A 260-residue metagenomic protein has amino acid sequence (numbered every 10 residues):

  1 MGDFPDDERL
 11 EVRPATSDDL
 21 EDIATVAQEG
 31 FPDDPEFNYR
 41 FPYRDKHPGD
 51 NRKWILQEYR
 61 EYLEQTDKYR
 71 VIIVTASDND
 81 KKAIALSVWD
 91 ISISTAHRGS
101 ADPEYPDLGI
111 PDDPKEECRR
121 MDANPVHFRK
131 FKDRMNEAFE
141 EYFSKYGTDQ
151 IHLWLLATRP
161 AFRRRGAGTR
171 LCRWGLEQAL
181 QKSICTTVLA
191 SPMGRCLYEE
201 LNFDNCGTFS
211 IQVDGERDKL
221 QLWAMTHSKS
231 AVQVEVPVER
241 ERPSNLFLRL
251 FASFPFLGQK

Functional and structural regions predicted by a protein language model:
E11-T25: A short beta-loop-alpha structural element at the N-terminal edge of CoA-dependent acyl/N-acetyltransferase catalytic
T25-K46, Y62: Helix-loop element at the rim of GNAT/NAT acetyltransferase active sites that forms part of the acceptor-substrate
K46, N51-I73, A85, S94-H97 (+2 more regions): A short helix-loop-beta-strand connector motif used in the catalytic cores of GNAT acetyltransferases and, in some
D80-R159, R163, Q212-K219, A231-K260: Conserved acyl-donor/pantetheine-binding loop and adjacent beta-alpha core of acyl/acetyltransferases and related
Q150-I151, Q178-A190: Conserved GNAT acetyl-CoA-binding A-motif
L155-T158, R164-E177: Conserved acetyl-CoA-binding loop-helix of GNAT-fold acetyltransferases
R165, T169, Q181-S183, P192-F209: Conserved active-site alpha-helix within GNAT-family acetyltransferase domains
D204-A224: Conserved catalytic-core motifs of GNAT/GCN5-like acyltransferases
